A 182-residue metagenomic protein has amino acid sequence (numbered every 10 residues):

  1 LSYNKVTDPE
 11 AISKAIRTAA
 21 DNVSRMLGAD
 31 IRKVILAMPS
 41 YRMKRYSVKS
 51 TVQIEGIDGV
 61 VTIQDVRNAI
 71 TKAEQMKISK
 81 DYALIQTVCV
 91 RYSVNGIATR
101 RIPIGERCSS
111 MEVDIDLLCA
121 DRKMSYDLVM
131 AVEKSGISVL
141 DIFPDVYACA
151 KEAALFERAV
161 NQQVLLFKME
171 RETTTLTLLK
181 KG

Functional and structural regions predicted by a protein language model:
L1-V34, M38-L166: Nucleotide/phosphate-binding catalytic cleft detector across ATP-hydrolyzing and phosphate-transferring enzymes
Q162-G182: Glycine-rich phosphate-binding loop of actin/hexokinase-like ATP-binding domains
